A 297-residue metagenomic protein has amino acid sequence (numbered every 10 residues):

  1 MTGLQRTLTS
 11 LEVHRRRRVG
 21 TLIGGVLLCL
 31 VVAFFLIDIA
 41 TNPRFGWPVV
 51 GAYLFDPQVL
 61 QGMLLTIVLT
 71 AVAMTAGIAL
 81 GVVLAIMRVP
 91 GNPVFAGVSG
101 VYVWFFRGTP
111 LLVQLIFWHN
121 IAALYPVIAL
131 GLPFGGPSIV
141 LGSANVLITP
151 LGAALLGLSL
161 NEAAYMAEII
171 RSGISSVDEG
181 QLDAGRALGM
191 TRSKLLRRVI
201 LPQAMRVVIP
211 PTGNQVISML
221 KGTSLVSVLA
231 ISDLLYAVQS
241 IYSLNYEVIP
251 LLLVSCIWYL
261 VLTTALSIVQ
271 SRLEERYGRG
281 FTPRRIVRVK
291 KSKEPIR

Functional and structural regions predicted by a protein language model:
M1-R297: Transmembrane alpha-helices and adjacent helix-loop boundaries
